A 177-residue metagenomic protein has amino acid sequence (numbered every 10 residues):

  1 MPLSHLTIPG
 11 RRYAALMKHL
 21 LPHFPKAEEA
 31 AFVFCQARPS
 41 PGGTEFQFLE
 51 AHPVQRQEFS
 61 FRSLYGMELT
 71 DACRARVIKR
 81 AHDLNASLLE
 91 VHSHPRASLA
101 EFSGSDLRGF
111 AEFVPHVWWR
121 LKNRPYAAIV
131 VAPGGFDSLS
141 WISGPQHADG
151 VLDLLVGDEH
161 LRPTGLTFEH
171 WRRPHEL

Functional and structural regions predicted by a protein language model:
M1-L89, R96-L177: Conserved beta-strand-loop surface patch within small alpha/beta domains used for substrate/adaptor or ligand engagement
